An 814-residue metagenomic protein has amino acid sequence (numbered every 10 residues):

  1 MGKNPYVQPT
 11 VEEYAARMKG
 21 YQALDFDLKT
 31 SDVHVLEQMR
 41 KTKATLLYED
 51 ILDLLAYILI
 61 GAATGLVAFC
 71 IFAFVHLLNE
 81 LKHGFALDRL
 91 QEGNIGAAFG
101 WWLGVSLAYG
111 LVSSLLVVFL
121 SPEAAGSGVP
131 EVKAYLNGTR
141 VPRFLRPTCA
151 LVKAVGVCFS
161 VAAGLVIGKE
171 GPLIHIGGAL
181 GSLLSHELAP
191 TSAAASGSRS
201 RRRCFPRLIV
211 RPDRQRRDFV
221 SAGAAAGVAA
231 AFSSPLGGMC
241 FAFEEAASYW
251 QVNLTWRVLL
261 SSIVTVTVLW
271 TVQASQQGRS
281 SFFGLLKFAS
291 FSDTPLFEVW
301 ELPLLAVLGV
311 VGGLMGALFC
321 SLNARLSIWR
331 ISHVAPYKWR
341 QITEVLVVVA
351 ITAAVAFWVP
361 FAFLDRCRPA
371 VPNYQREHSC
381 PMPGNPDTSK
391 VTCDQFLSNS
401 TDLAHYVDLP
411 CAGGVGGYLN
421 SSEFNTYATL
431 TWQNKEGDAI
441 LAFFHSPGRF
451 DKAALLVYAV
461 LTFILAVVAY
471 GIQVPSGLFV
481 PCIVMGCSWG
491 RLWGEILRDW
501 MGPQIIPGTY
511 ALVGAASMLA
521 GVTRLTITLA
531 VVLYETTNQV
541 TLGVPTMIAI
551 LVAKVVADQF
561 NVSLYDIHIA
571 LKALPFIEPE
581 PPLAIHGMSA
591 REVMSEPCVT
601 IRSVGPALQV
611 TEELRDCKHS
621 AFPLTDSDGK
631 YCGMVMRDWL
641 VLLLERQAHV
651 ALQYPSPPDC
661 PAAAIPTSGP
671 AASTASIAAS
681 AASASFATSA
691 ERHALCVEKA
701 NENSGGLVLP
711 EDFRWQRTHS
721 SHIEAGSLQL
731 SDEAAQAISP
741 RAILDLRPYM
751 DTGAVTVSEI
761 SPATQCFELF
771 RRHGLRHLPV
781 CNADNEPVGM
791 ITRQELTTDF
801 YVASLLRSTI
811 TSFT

Functional and structural regions predicted by a protein language model:
M1-Q653, P657-L707, E711-A734, A742-D751 (+2 more regions): Alpha-helical transmembrane segments and immediately membrane-proximal extracytoplasmic
M594, M750-I760, Q765, L769: C-terminal accessory/binding modules appended to enzymatic or scaffolding proteins
A607, A763, P787: Short glycine/proline-centered loop/turn elements that form peptide/ligand docking sites
C617-H619, R772-L775: Short, small/polar residue-rich loop motifs at catalytic or cofactor-binding pockets
G633-L640, G789-T797: Short hydrophobic beta-strand motif reused across regulatory alpha/beta modules
L775-N782: Conserved tryptophan-centered aromatic signature that marks the ligand-binding surface of SH3 and related Trp-rich
E795-T814: Juxtadomain coupling helices with adjacent low-complexity linkers
